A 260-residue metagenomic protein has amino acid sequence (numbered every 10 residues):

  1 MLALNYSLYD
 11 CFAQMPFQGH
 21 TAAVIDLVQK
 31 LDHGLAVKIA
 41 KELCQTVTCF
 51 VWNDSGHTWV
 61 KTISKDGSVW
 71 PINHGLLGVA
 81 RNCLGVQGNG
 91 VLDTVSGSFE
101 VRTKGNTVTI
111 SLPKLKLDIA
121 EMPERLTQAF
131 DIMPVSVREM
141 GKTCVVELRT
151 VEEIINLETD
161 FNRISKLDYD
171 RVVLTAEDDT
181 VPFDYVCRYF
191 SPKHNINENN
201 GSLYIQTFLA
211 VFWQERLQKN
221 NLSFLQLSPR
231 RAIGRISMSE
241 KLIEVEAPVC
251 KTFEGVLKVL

Functional and structural regions predicted by a protein language model:
M1-L260: Active-site proximal loop and beta-alpha junction motif in alpha/beta enzyme cores
